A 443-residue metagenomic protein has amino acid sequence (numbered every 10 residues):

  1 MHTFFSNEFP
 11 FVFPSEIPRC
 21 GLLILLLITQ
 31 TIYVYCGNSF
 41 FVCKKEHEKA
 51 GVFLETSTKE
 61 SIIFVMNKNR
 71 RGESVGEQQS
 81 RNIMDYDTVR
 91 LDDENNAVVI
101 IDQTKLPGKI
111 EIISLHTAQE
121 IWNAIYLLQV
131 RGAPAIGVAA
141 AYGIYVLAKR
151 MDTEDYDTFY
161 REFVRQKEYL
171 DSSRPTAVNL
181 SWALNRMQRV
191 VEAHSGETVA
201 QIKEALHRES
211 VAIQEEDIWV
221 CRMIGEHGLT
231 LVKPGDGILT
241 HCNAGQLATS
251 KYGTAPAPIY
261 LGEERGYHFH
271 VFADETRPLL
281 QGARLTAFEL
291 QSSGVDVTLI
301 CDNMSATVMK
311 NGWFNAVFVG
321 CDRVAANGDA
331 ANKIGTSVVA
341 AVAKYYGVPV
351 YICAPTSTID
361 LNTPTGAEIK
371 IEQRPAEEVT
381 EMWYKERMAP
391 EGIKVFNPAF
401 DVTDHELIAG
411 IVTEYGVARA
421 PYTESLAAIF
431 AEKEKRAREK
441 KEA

Functional and structural regions predicted by a protein language model:
H2, Y35-N38, N67-N69: Intrinsic-disorder-associated, low-complexity terminal segments enriched in Asp/Asn/His/Tyr and depleted of Lys/Arg
E46-E48: Cationic, amphipathic, low-complexity segments that mediate targeting or membrane/lipid association
L54-V75: Short, Lys/Arg-enriched N-terminal segments with co-localized hydrophobic residues within the first ~10-30 amino acids
G76-Q119: Positively charged, low-complexity intrinsically disordered leader regions
I113-Q129, T230-I238, M382-G392: Short, hydrophobic/aliphatic alpha-helical segments
Q129-I300: N-terminal active-site beta-alpha-beta segment that forms phosphate/nucleotide-binding and substrate-recognition loops
H268-F269, E275-E442: Conserved phosphate- and dinucleotide-binding cores of soluble alpha/beta proteins, encompassing both enzyme active
